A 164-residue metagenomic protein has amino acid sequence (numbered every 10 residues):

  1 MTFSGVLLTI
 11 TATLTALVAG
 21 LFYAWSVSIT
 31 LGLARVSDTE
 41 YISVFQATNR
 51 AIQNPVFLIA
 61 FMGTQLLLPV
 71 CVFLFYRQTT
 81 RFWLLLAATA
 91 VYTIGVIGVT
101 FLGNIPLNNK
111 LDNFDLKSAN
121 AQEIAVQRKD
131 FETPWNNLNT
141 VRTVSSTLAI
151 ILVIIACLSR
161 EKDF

Functional and structural regions predicted by a protein language model:
T2-A16, V70-I97: Interfacial segments of alpha-helical transmembrane regions
V6, L17-M62, L107-T133: Interfacial loop at the N-terminal end of multi-pass membrane proteins
T9, R50, A87, T133-N136 (+1 more regions): Internal alpha-helical transmembrane segments of multi-pass membrane proteins, especially GPCRs
F22, L68-F75, T100, V153-C157: Structural signal for membrane-spanning alpha-helices in multi-pass inner-membrane proteins, emphasizing helix cores
F61-V70, T143-I150: Core segments of transmembrane alpha-helices that mediate helix-helix packing or line hydrophobic substrate/ligand
Y76, N113-L116, E161: Membrane-interface helix-loop junctions in multi-pass transporters/channels
A90-G103, N109-L116: Acidic/histidine-rich alpha-helical segments that form the ligand environment of transition-metal centers
T143-D163: A hydrophobic membrane-anchoring alpha-helix module
